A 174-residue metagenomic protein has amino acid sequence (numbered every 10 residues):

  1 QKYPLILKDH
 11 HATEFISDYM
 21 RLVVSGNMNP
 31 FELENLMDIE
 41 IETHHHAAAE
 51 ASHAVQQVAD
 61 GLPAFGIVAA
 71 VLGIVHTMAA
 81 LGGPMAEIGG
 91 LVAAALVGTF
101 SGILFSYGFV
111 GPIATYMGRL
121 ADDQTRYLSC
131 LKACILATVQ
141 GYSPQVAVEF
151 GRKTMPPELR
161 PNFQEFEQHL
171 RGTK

Functional and structural regions predicted by a protein language model:
Q1-A51, D123-K174: Large intracellular
E42-L120: Helix-termination/interfacial motifs at the ends of transmembrane alpha-helices
